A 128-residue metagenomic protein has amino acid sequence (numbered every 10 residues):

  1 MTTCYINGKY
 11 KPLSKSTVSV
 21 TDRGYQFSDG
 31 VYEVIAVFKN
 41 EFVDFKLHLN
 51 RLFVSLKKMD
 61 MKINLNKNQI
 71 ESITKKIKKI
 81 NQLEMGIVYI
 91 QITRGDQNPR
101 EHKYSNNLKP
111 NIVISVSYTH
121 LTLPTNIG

Functional and structural regions predicted by a protein language model:
M1-L121: Conserved alpha/beta cores of soluble small-molecule-handling proteins
H120-G128: Single conserved hydrophobic/aromatic residue that forms the stacking wall/gate of nucleotide- or nucleobase-binding
